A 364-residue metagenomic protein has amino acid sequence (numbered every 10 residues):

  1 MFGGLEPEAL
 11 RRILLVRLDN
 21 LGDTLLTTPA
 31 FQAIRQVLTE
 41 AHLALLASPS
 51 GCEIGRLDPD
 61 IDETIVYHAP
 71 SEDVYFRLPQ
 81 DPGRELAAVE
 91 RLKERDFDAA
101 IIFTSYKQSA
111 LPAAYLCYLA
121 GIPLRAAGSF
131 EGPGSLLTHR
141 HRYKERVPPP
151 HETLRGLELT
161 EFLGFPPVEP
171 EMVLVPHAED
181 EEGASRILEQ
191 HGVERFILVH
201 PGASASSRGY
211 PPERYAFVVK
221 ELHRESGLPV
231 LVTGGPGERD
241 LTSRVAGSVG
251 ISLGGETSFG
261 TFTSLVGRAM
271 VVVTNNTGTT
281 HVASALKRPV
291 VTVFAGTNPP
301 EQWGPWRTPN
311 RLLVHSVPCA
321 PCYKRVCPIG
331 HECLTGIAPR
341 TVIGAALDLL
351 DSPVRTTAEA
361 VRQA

Functional and structural regions predicted by a protein language model:
M1-A364: Catalytic machinery of carbohydrate-active enzymes, primarily nucleotide-sugar-dependent glycosyltransferases
